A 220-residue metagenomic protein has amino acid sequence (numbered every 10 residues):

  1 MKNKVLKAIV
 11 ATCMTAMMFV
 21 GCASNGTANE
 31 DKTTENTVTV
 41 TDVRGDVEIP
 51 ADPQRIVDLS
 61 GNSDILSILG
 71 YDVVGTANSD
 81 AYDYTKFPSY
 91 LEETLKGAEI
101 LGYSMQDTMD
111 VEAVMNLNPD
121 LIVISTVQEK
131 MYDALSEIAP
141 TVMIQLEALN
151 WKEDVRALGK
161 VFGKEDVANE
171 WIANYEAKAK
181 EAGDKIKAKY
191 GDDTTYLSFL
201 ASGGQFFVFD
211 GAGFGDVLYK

Functional and structural regions predicted by a protein language model:
M1-V10: Bacterial N-terminal signal peptides that target proteins for export
M17-G21: C-terminal motif of bacterial Sec signal peptides marking the signal peptidase cleavage site
C22-D64, V167-S198: Bacterial Sec-exported substrate-binding components of ABC uptake systems
G45-D46, T108-N116, M131: Short, well-structured alpha-helical segments in soluble
L59-A113: A short, structured surface patch at a secondary-structure boundary
V111-I124, P140: Proline-aspartate-enriched helix->loop->beta-strand connector
A134-G203: Extracytoplasmic substrate-binding proteins
F207-K220: Alpha-helical, coiled-coil/dimerization segments enriched in small aliphatic residues
